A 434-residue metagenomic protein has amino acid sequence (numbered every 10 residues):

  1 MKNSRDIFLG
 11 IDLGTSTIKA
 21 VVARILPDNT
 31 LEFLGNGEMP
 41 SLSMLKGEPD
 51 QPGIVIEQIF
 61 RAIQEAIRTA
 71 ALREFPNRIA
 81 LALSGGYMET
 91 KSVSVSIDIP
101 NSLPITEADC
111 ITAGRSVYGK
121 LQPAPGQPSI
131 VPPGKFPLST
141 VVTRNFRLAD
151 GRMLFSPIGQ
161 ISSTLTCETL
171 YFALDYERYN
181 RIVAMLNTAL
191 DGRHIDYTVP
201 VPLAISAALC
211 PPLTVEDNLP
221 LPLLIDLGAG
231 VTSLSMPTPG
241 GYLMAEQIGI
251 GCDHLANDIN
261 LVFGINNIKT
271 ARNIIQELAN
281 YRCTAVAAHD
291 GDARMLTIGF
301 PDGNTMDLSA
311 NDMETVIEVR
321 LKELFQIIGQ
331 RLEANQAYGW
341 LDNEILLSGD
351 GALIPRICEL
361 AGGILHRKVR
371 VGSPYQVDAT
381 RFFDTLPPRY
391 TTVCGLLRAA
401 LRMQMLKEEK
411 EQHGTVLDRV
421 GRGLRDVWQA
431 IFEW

Functional and structural regions predicted by a protein language model:
M1-T15, V21-I79, L83-L223, T284-M313 (+2 more regions): Nucleotide/phosphate-binding catalytic cleft detector across ATP-hydrolyzing and phosphate-transferring enzymes
I18-A23, T232-M236: Short beta-strand scaffold segments in enzyme catalytic cores
A20, L81, L186, I259 (+3 more regions): Residue-level signature of catalytic and energy-coupling elements of molecular machines, predominantly ATP/GTP-dependent
L81-G86, L227-G228, N343-L353, G372: Glycine-rich beta-strand-to-loop/alpha-helix junction loops that act as flexible
E107, I364-V393: Conserved phosphate-binding/catalytic loops in two-lobed NTP-binding clefts
A173-L174, C283, W340-I364: Glycine-rich phosphate-binding loops at beta-strand->alpha-helix junctions
S206-G291: Acidic, glycine-rich loop-and-beta core segments that form the ion-binding/anion-interacting portion of active sites
S309-E323: Glycine-rich phosphate-binding "P-loop"
